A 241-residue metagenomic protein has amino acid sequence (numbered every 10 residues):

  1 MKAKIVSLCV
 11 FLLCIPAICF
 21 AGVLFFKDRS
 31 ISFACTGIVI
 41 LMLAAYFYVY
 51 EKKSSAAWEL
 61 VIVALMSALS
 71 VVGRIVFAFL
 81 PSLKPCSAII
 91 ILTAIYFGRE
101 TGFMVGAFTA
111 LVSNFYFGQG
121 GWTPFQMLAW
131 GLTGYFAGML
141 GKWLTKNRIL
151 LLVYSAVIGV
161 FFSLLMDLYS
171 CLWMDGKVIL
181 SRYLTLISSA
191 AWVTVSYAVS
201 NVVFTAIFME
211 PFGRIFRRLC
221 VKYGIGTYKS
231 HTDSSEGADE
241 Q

Functional and structural regions predicted by a protein language model:
K2-I40, T123-F125, A129, M139 (+1 more regions): Membrane-embedded alpha-helical hairpins and interfacial helices in multi-pass inner-membrane proteins
K2-I91: Hydrophobic transmembrane alpha-helices
K2-K4, K52-A57, I95-V105, L144-R148: Membrane-helix interface "capping/anchor" motifs
G22, V71-S87, A107-G141: Interfacial aromatic-anchored transmembrane helix boundaries in multi-pass membrane proteins
F26-R29, F97-G102, G118-G120: Transmembrane helix interruption/hinge and helix-loop junction motifs
A44-Y48, C86-G102, Y135-L140: Generic transmembrane alpha-helix motif of multi-pass integral membrane proteins
W58, S82, C86, T101 (+2 more regions): Membrane-interface starts of transmembrane alpha-helices
A64, A68, A88, L92 (+9 more regions): Residue-level signature of the transmembrane alpha-helical core of multi-pass small-molecule transporters
